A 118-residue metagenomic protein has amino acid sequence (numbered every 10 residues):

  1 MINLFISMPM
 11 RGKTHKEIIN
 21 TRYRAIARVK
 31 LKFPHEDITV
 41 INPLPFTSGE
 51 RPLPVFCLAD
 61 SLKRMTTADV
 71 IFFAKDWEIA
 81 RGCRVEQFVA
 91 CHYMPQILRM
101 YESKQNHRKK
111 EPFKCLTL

Functional and structural regions predicted by a protein language model:
M1-L118: Conserved catalytic or regulatory cores that recognize and/or transform ribose-phosphate-containing ligands
